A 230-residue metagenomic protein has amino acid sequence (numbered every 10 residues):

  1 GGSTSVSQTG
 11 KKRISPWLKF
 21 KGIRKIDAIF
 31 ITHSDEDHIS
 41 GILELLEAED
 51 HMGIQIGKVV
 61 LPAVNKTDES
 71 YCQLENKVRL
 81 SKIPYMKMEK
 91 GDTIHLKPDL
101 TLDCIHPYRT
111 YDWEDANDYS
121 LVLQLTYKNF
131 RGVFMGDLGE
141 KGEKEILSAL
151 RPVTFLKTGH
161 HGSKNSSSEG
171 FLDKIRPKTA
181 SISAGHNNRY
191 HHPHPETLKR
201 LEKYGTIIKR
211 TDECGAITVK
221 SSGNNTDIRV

Functional and structural regions predicted by a protein language model:
G1-V230: Non-globular, low-confidence helical/coil segments that flank catalytic cores
